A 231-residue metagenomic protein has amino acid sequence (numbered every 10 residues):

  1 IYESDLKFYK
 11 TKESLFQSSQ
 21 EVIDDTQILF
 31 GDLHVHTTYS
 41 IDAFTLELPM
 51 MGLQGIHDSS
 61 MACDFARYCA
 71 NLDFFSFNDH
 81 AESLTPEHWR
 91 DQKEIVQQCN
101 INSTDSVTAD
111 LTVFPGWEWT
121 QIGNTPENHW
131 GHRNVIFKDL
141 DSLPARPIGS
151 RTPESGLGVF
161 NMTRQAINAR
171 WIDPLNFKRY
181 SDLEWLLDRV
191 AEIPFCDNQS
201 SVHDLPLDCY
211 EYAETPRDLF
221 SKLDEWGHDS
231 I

Functional and structural regions predicted by a protein language model:
I1-I231: Extended, charged catalytic domains and RNA/DNA-binding interfaces, predominantly in divalent-metal-using enzymes
